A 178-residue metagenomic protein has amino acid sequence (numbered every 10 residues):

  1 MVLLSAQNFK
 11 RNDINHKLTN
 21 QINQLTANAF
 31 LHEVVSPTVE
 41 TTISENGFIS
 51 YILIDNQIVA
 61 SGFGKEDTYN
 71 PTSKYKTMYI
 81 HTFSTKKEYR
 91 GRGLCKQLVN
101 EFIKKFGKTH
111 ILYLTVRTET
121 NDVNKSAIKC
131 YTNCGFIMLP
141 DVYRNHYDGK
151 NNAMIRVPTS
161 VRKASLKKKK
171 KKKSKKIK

Functional and structural regions predicted by a protein language model:
M1-K17, S160-K168, K173-K178: Conserved N-terminal entry element of GNAT/NAT acetyltransferase domains
N8-T82, K86, V99: Acetyl-CoA-dependent GNAT
G47, G149-I155: Short hydrophobic/aromatic beta-strand or adjacent loop that forms the aromatic wall/cage of a ligand/substrate-binding
G47, K108-I111: Short, high-confidence coil segments that cap the C-terminus of an alpha-helix and link into the following beta-strand
H81-R90, E119-N121: A short, internal acetyl-CoA/4′-phosphopantetheine-binding micro-motif in the GNAT/acyltransferase core
T85, G91-K104, K129, N133: Conserved acetyl-CoA-binding loop-helix of GNAT-fold acetyltransferases
Y113-I128, R144-K150: Conserved beta-strand-loop-alpha-helix junction that forms the acyl-donor binding cleft
Y131-D141: Conserved acetyl-CoA-binding loop of GNAT-fold acetyltransferases
